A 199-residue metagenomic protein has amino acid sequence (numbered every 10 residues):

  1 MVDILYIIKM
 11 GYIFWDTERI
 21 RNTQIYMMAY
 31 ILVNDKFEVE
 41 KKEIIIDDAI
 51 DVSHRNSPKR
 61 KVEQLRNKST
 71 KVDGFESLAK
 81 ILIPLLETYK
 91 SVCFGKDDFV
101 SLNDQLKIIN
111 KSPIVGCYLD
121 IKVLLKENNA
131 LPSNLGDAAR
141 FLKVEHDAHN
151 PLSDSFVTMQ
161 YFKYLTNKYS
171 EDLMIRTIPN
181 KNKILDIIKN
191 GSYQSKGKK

Functional and structural regions predicted by a protein language model:
V2, Y161-K199: Acidic two-metal-ion nuclease catalytic site recognized across multiple nuclease folds, prominently DnaQ/RNase D-T
V2-F99, Q105: Conserved non-catalytic scaffold segment of RNase H-like nuclease domains
W15, L119, S153: Active-site flanking residues adjacent to catalytic metal/cofactor-binding acidic residues
R19-R21, V123, V157: Short, glycine/acidic-enriched loop or turn micro-motifs at the edges of active sites
Q24, L102-D104, N167, M174-I175: Short glycine-/acidic-enriched loop or helix-start segments at secondary-structure transitions that form or flank
D48-V62, R66, K122-S155: Active-site-proximal helix-loop-helix substrate-binding element of RNase H-like nuclease domains
D97-C117: Substrate-recognition/cap helix-loop segment adjacent to the acidic, metal-dependent catalytic center of Asp-based
Q105-I108, F141, Y161-K168: Active-site catalytic microenvironments for nucleophilic, acid-base chemistry
